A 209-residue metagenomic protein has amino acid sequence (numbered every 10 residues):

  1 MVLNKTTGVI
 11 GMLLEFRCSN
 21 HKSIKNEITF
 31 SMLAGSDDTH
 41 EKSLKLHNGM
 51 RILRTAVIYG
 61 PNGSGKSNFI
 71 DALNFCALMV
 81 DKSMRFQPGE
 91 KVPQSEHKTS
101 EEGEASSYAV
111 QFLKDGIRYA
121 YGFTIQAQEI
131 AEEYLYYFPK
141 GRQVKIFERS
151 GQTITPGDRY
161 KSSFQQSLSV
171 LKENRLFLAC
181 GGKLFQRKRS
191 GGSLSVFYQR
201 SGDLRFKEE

Functional and structural regions predicted by a protein language model:
V2-F75: Pre-Walker A-like glycine/lysine-rich segment at the N-terminus of P-loop NTPase domains
L14, S106-Y108, N174: Structural beta-strand/beta-sheet cores of well-ordered domains, especially the beta-sheet scaffolds that support
C18, K22, F112-K114, Y137: Short acidic, glycine-rich loop/turn motifs
N26-F30, I117-Y121, K145: Short beta-strand segments
K45-R51, V57, P61, I70-Y121 (+1 more regions): Conserved P-loop NTP-binding catalytic core
A120-E209: Electropositive, glycine-dotted interaction segments that contact anionic polymers or phosphate-rich ligands
